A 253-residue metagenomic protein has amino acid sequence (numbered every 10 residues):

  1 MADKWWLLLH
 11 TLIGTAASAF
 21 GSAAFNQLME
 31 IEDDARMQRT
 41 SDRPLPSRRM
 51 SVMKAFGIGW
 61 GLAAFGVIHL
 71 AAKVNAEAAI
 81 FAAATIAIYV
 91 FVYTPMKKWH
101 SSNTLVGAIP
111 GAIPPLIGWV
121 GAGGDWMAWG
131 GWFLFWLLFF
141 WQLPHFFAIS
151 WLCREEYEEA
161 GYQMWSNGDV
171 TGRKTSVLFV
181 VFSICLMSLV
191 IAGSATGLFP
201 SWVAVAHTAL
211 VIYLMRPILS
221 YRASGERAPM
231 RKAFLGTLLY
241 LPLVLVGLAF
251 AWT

Functional and structural regions predicted by a protein language model:
M1-I31, R39, A63-V67, A76 (+2 more regions): Membrane-embedded alpha-helical segments that form the functional core of polytopic membrane enzymes, especially those
A2-W6, A108-S150, R154-E155, E159 (+1 more regions): Functional transmembrane core segments of multi-pass inner-membrane proteins
A16-A24, A87-P95, W136-R154, M187 (+1 more regions): Transmembrane alpha-helical segments that form the membrane-embedded catalytic/substrate-channel core of multi-pass
I31, R39-A79, V170-S194: Multi-pass membrane catalytic core of lipid/isoprenoid biosynthesis enzymes
V52-G123: Intramembrane alpha-helical segments
L116-W126, C185-G193, Y240-T253: Hydrophobic alpha-helical transmembrane segments in multi-pass integral membrane proteins
K174, M215-L243: Interfacial loop-to-transmembrane junctions
S188-Y213: Short alpha-helical packing/oligomerization segments
